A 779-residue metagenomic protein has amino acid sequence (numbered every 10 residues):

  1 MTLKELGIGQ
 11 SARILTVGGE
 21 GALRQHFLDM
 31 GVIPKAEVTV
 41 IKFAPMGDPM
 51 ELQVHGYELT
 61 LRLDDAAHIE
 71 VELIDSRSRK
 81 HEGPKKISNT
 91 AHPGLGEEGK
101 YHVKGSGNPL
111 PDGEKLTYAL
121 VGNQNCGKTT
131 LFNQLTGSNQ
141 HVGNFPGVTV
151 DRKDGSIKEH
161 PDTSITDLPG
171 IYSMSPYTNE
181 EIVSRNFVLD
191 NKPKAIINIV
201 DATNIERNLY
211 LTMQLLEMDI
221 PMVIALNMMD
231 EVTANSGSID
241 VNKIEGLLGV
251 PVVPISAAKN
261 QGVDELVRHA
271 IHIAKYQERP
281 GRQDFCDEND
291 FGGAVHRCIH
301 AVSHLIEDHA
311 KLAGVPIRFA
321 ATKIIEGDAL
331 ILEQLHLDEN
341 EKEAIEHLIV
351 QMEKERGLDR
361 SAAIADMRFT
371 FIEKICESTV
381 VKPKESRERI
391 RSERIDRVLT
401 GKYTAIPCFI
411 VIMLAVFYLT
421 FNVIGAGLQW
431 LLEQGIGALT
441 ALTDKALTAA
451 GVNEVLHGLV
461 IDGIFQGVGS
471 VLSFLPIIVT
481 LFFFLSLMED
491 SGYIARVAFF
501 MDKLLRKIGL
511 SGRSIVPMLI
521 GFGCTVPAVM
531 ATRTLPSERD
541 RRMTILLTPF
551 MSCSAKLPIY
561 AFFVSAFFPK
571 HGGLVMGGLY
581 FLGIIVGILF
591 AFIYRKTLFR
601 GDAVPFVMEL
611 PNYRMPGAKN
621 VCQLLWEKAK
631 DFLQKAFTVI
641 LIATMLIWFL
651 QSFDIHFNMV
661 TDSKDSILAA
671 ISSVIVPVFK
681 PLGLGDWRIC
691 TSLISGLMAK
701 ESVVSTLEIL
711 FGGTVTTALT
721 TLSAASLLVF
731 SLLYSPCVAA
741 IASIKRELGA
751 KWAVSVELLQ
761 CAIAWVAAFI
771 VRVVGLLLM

Functional and structural regions predicted by a protein language model:
H92-S173: Conserved G1/Walker A P-loop phosphate-binding module
H160, R185-V252, I559: Conserved C-terminal guanine-recognition region of P-loop GTPase G domains, centered on the G4
V223, T233-P383: Alpha-helical transmembrane helix bundles of large polytopic membrane transport and channel proteins
E355, A362-D366, K382, A426-I464 (+3 more regions): Extended, low-charge hydrophobic alpha-helical regions
V398-F499: Core alpha-helical transmembrane segments of integral membrane proteins
C408-L419, L481-S486, V564-A566, Y580-I593 (+3 more regions): Hydrophobic core segments of alpha-helical transmembrane domains in multi-pass membrane transport and ion-translocation
Q434-L442, A495-T525, R600-L624, L668-A670: Juxtamembrane inter-helical linkers in multi-pass membrane proteins
F550, S554-G577, A739-G749, A768-M779: Transmembrane helix-loop junctions at the membrane interface of multipass transporters and ion channels
